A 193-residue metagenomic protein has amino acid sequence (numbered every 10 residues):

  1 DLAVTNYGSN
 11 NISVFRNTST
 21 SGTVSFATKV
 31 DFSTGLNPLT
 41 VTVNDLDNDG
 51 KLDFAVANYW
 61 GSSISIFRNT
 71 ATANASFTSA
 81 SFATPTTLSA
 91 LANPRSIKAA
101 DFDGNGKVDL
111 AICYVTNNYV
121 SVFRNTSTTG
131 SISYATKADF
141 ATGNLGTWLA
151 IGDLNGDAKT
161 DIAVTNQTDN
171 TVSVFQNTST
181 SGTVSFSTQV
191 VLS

Functional and structural regions predicted by a protein language model:
D1-T5, F54-N58, L110-C113, I162-T165: Hydrophobic beta-strand segments that make up the repeating blades of beta-propeller and related beta-repeat
Y7-N10, Y59-W60, V115-N118, Q167-T168: Short, solvent-exposed loop/turn segments at conserved positions within beta-propeller repeat blades
N11, T23, S63-S65, S96 (+5 more regions): Generic short N-terminal amphipathic or hydrophobic helices
N11-F15, S63-F67, Y119-F123, T171-V174: A short loop-to-beta-strand structural motif that recurs across blades of beta-propeller domains
R16-L36, R68-A92, R124-N144, Q176-S193: Blade-edge motifs of beta-propeller repeat domains
T18-T20, D45-K51, Y59, T70-T72 (+7 more regions): Calcium-coordinating acidic loop motifs
V30, L39-N48, T86, R95-G104 (+2 more regions): Beta-propeller blade termini
